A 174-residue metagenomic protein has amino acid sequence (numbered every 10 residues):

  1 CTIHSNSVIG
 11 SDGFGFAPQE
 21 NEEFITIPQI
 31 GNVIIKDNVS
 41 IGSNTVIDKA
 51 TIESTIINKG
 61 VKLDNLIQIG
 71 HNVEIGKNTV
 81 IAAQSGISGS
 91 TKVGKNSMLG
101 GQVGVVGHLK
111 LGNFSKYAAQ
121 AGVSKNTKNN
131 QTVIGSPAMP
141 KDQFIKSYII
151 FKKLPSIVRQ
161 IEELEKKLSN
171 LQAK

Functional and structural regions predicted by a protein language model:
C1-P140: Structural signal for interior beta-strand "rungs" in well-ordered beta-sheet cores of soluble enzyme domains
M139-K174: Long, leucine- and charge-enriched amphipathic alpha-helices that form heptad-repeat coiled-coil/leucine-zipper-like
